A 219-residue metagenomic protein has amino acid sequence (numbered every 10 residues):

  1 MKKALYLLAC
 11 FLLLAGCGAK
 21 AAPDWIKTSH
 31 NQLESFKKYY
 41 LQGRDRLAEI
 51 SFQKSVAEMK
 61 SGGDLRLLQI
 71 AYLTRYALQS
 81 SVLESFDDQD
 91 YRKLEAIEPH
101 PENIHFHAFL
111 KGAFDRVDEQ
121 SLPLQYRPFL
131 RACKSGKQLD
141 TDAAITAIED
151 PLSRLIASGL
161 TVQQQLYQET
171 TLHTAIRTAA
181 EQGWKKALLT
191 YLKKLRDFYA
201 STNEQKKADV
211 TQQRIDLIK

Functional and structural regions predicted by a protein language model:
F11, A15-S35: Bacterial Sec signal peptide processing site at the extreme N-terminus
A21, L33, Y40-G43, K60-G63 (+3 more regions): Hydrophobic/aromatic side-chain positions at a characteristic register within alpha-helices of tetratricopeptide repeats
T28, L47, G63, L68 (+5 more regions): Residues that mark the junctions of alpha-helical repeat units in TPR/alpha-solenoid scaffolds
Q32, S51, L67-L68, Y72 (+3 more regions): TPR repeat positional signature
S35-F36, S55, R75, I156-G159 (+3 more regions): Structural register within alpha-helical repeat arrays
S55-S85, E181-Y191, F198, K219: Short, charge-rich amphipathic alpha-helical segments embedded in non-transmembrane helical bundles/solenoids
R75-H100, F114-L122, A200-A208: Alpha-helical linker/edge segments of TPR/alpha-solenoid repeat scaffolds and analogous pre-/post-domain helices
E102-W184: Extended amphipathic alpha-helical interaction segments
